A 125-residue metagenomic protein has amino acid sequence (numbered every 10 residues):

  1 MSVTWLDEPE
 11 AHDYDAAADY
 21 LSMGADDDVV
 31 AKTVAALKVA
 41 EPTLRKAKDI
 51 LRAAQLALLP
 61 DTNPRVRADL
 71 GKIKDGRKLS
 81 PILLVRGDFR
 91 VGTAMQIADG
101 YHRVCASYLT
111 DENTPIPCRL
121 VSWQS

Functional and structural regions predicted by a protein language model:
M1-P60: An acidic, glycine-rich, mixed-charge low-complexity segment common to nucleic-acid enzymes
T4-D7, M95, V104-S107: Broad hydrophobic/π-residue packing in well-ordered secondary structure
H12-Y14, A68, A98: Intrinsic disorder/low-complexity signal
K38-Q96, Y108-L109: Short alpha-helix boundary/capping and kink motifs at helix termini
V85-G87, G100, V121: Short, loop-centered acidic/histidine patches that primarily coordinate divalent metals
Y101-P115: Short active-site loop/helix that positions an aromatic residue
P115-V121: Short hydrophobic/aromatic-enriched beta-strand-loop microsegments
W123-S125: Amphipathic, charge-rich alpha-helical segments that serve as recognition/docking helices
